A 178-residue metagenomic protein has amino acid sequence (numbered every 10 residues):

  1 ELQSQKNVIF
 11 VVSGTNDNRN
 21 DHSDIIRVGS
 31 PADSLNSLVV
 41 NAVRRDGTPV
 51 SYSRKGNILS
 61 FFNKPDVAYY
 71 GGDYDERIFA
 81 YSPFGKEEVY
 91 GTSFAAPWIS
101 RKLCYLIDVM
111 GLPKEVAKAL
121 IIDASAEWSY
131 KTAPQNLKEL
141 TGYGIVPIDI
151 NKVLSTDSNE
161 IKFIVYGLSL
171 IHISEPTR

Functional and structural regions predicted by a protein language model:
E1-S4, R19, D33: Hydrophobic, small-residue-rich alpha-helical packing segments that form membrane-like cores
Q5-I9, L35-L38: Loop/turn elements at helix/coil->beta-strand transitions in domains of secreted/extracellular proteins
F10-T15, V40: Active-site neighborhood of phospho(di)ester-bond hydrolases with catalytic His/Asp-centered motifs
D21, I26-C104: Extracellular S/T/G-rich loop segment that most often corresponds to the catalytic His/Ser-adjacent loop
S37, V43, K64, G72-E76 (+1 more regions): Extended charged low-complexity segments that act as oligomerization/scaffolding linkers
S100-V109, D123: Short glycine/serine- and small hydrophobic-enriched flexible loop segments
M110-A133: An often Trp-containing, charged/polar helix-loop segment at the C-terminal end of enzyme catalytic cores
S169-T177: Residue-level detector of conserved catalytic or cofactor/ligand-binding positions in enzyme active sites
